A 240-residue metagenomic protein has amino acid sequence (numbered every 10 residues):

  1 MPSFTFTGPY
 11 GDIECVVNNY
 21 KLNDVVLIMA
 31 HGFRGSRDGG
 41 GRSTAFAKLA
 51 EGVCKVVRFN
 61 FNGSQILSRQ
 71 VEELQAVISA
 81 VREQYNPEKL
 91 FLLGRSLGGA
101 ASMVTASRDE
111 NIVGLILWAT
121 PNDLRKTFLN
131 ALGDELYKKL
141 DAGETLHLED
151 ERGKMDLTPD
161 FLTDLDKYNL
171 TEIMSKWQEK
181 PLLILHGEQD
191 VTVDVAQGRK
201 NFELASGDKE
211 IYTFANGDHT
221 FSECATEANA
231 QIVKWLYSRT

Functional and structural regions predicted by a protein language model:
M1-Y20: N-terminal cap/lid segment of alpha/beta-hydrolase-fold proteins
Y10-D12, K21-G52, V56-F61: Short, surface-exposed "cap/lid" segments of acyl-processing enzymes
I13, F91, A100, D109-T240: The alpha/beta-hydrolase serine catalytic core
F33, N60-S64, P121, G217: Short beta-to-alpha linker loops that shape the active-site pocket of alpha/beta-hydrolase fold enzymes
G40-T44, S68-V71, V195-R199: Short, surface-exposed alpha-helical segments at coil->helix boundaries
A50, T105-A106: Aromatic pocket-lining residues of Rossmann-like dinucleotide-binding sites
V57-K89: Catalytic nucleophile-loop/oxyanion-hole region of alpha/beta-hydrolase and closely related hydrolase-like folds
G94-V104: Glycine-rich nucleophile elbow surrounding the catalytic serine of serine-hydrolase chemistry
